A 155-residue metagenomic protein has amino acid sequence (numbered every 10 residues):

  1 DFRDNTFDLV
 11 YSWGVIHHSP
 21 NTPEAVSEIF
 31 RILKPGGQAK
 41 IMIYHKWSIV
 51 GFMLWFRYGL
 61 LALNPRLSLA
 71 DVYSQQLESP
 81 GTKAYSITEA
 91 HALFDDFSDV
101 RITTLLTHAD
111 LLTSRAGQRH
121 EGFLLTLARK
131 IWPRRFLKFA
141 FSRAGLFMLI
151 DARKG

Functional and structural regions predicted by a protein language model:
D1, W47-F52, A109-S114: Short catalytic/ligand-binding loop motif for oxyanion handling, primarily in non-cytosolic enzymes, centered on
D1-L9: A short acidic, Gly/Pro-enriched loop at the edge of an enzyme's catalytic core that lines a small-molecule cofactor
D8-N21: A short SAM/SAH-binding and catalytic strip from SAM-dependent methyltransferases
P20, K34, D95: Short conserved AdoMet
P23-Q38: A short glycine-rich, Lys/Arg-flanked "PGG" loop and its adjoining helix->strand segment in the class I
Q38-L67: Conserved class I S-adenosyl-L-methionine
R57-L61, L67-V72, E78-K83, I87-A92 (+1 more regions): A C-terminal cap/extension of S-adenosyl-L-methionine-dependent methyltransferases that defines the acceptor-substrate
